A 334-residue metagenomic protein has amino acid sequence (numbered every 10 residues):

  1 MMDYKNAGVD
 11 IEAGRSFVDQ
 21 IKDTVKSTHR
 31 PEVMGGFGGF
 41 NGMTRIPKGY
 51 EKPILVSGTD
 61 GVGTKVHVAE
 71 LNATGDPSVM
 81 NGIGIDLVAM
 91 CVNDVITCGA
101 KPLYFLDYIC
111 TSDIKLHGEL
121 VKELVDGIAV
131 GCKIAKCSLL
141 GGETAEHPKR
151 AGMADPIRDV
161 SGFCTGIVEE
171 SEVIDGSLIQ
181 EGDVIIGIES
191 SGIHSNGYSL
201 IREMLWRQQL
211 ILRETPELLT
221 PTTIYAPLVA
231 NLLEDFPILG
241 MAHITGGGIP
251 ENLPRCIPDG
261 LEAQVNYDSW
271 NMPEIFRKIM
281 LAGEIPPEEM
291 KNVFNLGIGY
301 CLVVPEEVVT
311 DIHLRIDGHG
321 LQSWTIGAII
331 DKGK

Functional and structural regions predicted by a protein language model:
M1-M34: N-terminal amphipathic/basic leader segments beginning at the initiator methionine
M2-G8, D23, L120-S138, A151-R158 (+2 more regions): Glycine-/charge-enriched secondary-structure boundary and capping motifs
V9, A13, I83, N196 (+1 more regions): A generic structural signal for residues located within well-ordered alpha-helices of large catalytic or ligand-binding
G14, Y50-E51, V62-K65, E169-E172 (+4 more regions): Short, acidic Gly/Pro/Ser/Thr-rich loop/turn segments
K26-S191: Glycine-rich phosphate/pyrophosphate-binding loop regions near the starts of catalytic domains
I179-P216: Acidic, glycine-rich loop-and-beta core segments that form the ion-binding/anion-interacting portion of active sites
